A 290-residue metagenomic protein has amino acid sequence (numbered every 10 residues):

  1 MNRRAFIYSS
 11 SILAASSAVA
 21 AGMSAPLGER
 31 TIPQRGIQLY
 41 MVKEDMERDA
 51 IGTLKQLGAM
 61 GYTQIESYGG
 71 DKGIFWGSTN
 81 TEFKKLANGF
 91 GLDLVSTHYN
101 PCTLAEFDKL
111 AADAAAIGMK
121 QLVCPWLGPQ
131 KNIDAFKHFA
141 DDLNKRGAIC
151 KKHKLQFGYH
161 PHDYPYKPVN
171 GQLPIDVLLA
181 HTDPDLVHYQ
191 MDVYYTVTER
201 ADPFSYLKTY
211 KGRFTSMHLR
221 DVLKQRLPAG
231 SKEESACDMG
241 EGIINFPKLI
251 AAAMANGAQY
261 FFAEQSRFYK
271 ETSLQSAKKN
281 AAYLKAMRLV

Functional and structural regions predicted by a protein language model:
M1-A14: N-terminal secretory signal peptides and thylakoid transit peptides that target proteins across membranes
S11-I12, D93-H188, L274: Active-site acidic/histidine proton-transfer and metal-coordination neighborhood in alpha/beta enzyme cores
A20-R48, G52, Q56: C-terminal segment of N-terminal export signals and the immediately downstream linker at the start of the mature
R30, L54-A59, F75-L94, E106-G118 (+4 more regions): Acidic (Asp/Glu)-rich catalytic clusters
P33-Q38, I65-S67, L94-T97, L122-C124 (+4 more regions): Hydrophobic faces of well-ordered beta-strands that scaffold small-molecule active sites in alpha/beta enzyme cores
V42-R48, Y68-T79, Y99-F107, G128-K137 (+4 more regions): Acidic-and-aromatic substrate-binding clefts and catalytic sites of carbohydrate-active enzymes
Q64, K152-I243: Acidic/histidine-rich catalytic cores of soluble enzymes
L274-V290: C-terminal helical cap(s) of enzyme catalytic domains, especially alpha/beta-barrels
